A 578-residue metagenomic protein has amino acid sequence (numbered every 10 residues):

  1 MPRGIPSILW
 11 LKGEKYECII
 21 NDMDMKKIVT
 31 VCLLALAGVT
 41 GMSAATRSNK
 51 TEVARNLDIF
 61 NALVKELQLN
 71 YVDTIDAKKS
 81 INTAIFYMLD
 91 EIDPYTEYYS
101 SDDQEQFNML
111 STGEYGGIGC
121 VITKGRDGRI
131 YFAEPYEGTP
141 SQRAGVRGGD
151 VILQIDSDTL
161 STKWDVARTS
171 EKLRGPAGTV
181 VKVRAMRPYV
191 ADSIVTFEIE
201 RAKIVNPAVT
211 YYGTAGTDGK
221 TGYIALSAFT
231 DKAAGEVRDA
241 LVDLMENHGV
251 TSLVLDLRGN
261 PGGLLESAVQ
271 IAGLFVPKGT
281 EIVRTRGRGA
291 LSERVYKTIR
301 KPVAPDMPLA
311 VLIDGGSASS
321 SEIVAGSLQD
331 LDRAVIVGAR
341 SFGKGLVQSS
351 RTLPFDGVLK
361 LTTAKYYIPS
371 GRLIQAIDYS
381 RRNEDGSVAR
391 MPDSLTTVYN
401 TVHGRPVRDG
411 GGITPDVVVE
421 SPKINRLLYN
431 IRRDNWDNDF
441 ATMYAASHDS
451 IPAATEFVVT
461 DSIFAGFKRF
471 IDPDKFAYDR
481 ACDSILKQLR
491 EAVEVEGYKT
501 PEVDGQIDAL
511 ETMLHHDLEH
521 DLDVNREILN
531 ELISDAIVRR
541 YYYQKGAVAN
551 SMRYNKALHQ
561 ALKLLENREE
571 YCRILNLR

Functional and structural regions predicted by a protein language model:
M1-K50: Bacterial Sec-dependent N-terminal signal peptides
S43-N56, F60, V64-A77, Y131-E134 (+3 more regions): Cleft-lining beta-strand/loop regions that shape enzyme active-site pockets
Y71-Y131, V180-Y211, S551-L562, E570-L577: Extended, small/polar residue-biased N-terminal targeting/export presequences and adjacent propeptide/linker tracts
G149-V151: Structural motif
S320, D332, V337-A339, G343-V402: Polar, glycine-rich mid-to-C-terminal structural blocks that act as macromolecule-binding/assembly scaffolds
L373-S380, E384-R578: Conserved functional hotspot residues or short segments at active or partner-binding sites across diverse domains
